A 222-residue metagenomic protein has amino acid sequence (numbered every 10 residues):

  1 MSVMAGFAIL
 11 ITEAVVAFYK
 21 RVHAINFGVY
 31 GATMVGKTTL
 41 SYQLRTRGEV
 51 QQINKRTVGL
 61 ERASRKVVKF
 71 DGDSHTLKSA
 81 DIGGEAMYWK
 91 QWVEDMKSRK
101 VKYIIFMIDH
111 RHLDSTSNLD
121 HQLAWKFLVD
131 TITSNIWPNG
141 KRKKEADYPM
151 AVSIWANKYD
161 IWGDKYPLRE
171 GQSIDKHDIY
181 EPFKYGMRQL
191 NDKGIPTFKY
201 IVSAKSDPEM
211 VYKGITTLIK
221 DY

Functional and structural regions predicted by a protein language model:
M1-V29, T216: Short, flexible boundary segments at extreme N-termini or domain junctions of P-loop NTPases and their
N26-E49: Glycine-rich phosphate-binding P-loop
V35-G36, E85-M87, H110-S115, Y159-G163 (+1 more regions): Short acidic, S/G/P-rich loop/turn micro-motifs used as interaction or catalytic elements
R45-K78, A86-W89: Switch I (effector-binding) loop of TRAFAC-class P-loop GTPase G-domains
W89-T133: Inter-motif core of Ras-like GTPase G domains
Y103-F106, I136-D160, N191-I201: Conserved beta-strand/loop subsegment of P-loop NTPase cores
N118-G140, E170-G186: Well-ordered, non-membrane alpha-helical segments in soluble/globular domains
I161-Y222: Canonical P-loop GTPase G-domain recognition
